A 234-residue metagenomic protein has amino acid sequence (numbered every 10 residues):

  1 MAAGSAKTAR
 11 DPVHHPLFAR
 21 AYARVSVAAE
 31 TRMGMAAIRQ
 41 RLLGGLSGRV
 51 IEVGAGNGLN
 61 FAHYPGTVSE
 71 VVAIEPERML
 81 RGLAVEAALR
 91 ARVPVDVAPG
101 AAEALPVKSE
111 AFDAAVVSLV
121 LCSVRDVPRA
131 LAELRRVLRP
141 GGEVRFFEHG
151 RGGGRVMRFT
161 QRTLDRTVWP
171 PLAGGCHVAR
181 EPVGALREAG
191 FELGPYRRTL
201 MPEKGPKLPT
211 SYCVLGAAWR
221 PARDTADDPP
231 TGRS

Functional and structural regions predicted by a protein language model:
A2-G48, L59-H63, Q161: Conserved class I S-adenosyl-L-methionine
A9, P16-A19, A23-R32, F147-L208: C-terminal alpha-helical "lid/dimerization" subdomain adjacent to the S-adenosyl-L-methionine
S47, F112-D113, F191: Local beta-strand N-terminus motif with an aromatic residue
I51-A104: Class I SAM-dependent methyltransferase SAM/SAH-binding core
E103-A115: A short acidic, Gly/Pro-enriched loop at the edge of an enzyme's catalytic core that lines a small-molecule cofactor
D113-D126: A short SAM/SAH-binding and catalytic strip from SAM-dependent methyltransferases
P128-E143: A short glycine-rich, Lys/Arg-flanked "PGG" loop and its adjoining helix->strand segment in the class I
R197-S234: Core SAM-dependent methyltransferase catalytic element
